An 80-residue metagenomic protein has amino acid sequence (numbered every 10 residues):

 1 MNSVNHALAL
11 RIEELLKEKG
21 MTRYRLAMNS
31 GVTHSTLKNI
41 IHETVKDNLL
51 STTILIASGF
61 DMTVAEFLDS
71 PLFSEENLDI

Functional and structural regions predicted by a protein language model:
M1-T22: A short, Lys/Arg-rich alpha-helix, primarily the initiator
I12, L26, L37, F67: Conserved hydrophobic/aromatic packing and binding residues within compact polymer-binding modules
E18, N29, G59: Residues within the alpha-helical elements of helix-turn-helix
L26-A27, I56: Short alpha-helical "recognition helix" segments of helix-turn-helix
V32-D47: Recognition helix of helix-turn-helix/homeodomain-like DNA-binding domains that insert into the DNA major groove
N39, S58, L68-I80: Short, charged recognition helix plus adjacent turn of helix-turn-helix-like nucleic-acid-binding domains
T44-S58: Short, basic-rich loop-to-helix N-cap that marks the start of a DNA-contacting helix
